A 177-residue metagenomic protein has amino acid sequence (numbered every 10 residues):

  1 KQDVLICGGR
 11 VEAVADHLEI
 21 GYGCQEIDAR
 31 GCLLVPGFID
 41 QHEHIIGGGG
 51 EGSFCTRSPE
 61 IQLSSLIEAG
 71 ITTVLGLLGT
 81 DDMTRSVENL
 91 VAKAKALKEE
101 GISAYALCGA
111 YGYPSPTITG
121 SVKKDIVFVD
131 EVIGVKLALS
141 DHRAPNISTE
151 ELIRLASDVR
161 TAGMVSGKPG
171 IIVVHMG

Functional and structural regions predicted by a protein language model:
K1-V35: Histidine-rich, glycine-flanked metal-binding segment
I20, S53-C55, E88-V91, T119-S121 (+1 more regions): Short, glycine/charged-enriched secondary-structure capping and boundary segments
Y22-C32, L63, S121-I126, D158-T161: Short amphipathic alpha-helices and their capping/turn segments at secondary-structure boundaries
A29-A92: Metal-associated gating/positioning segment near the N- to mid-region
A96-G177: Metal-coordinating catalytic core of metallo-dependent amide/deamination hydrolases
